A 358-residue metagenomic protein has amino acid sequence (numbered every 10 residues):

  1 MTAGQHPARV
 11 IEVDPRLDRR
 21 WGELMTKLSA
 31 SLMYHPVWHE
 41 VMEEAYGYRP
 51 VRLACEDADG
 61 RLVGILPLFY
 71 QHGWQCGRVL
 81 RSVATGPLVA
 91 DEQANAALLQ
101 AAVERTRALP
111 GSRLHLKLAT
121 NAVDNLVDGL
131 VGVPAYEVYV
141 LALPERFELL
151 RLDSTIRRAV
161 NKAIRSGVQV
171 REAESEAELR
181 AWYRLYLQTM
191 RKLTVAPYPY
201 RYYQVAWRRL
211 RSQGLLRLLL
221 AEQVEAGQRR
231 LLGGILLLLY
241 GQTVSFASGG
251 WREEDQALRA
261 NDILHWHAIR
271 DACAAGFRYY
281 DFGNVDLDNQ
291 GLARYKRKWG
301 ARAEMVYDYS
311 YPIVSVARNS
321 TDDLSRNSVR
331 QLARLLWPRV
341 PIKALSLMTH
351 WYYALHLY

Functional and structural regions predicted by a protein language model:
T2-H6, R52, F69-Y70, N125-L149 (+1 more regions): Active-site/acyl-donor-binding loops of N-acyltransferases
P7-D59, L68-Q75, T120-A135, P144-A257: A conserved beta-strand-loop-helix scaffold within acyl/acetyltransferase catalytic domains
R49, P110-S112, G276: Short loop/turn motifs at secondary-structure junctions
A54-D57, I65-L66, A97-T106, V205-D323: Aromatic (often tryptophan-rich) hydrophobic motifs at membrane interfaces
H72-T85: Conserved acyl-donor/pantetheine-binding loop and adjacent beta-alpha core of acyl/acetyltransferases and related
S82-A94, R191-K192, W251-L258: Short histidine-centered catalytic/ligand-binding loop motif
D91-E92, S175, V224, V285: Short beta->alpha junction loops/turns
A94-V138: Non-catalytic accessory segments adjacent to catalytic cores
